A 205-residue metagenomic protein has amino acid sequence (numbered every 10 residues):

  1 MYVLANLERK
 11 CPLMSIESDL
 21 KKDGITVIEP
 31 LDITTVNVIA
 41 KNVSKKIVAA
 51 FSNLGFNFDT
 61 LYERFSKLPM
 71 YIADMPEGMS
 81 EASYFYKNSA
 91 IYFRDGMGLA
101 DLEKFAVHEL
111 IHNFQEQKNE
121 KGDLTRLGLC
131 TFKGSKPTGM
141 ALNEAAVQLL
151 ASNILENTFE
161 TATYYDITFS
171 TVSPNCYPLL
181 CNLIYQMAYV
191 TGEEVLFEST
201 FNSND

Functional and structural regions predicted by a protein language model:
M1-A5, M14, V147: Non-Sec secretion/translocation targeting segments of pathogen effectors
E8-P12, S18-K22, V27, T168-D205: Pan-zinc metallopeptidase signature
D19, D23-A100, E120: Auxiliary, metal-adjacent structural segments of Zn-dependent hydrolase domains
I28-I39, R94-L102, G134-A146, T171-N175: Conserved aromatic-histidine-acidic binding/catalytic patches
G55-K67, E160-S170, T191-F201: Short, surface-exposed acidic
K104-E120, E144, Q148, S152: Active-site recognition of the HExxH zinc-binding catalytic motif
T125-L127: Extended compositionally biased segments used for macromolecular assembly or nucleic-acid engagement
C130-L180, M187: Post-HExxH zinc-binding segment in Zn-dependent metallohydrolases
